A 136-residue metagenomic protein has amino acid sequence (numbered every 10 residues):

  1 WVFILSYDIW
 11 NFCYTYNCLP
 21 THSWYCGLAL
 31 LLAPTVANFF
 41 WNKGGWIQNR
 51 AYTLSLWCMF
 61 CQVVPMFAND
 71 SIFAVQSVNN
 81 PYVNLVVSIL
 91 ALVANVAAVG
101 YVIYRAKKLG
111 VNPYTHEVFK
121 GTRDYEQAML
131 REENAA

Functional and structural regions predicted by a protein language model:
W1-G44: Generic multipass alpha-helical transmembrane bundles of integral membrane proteins
C26-N134: C-terminal transmembrane-bundle signature of multipass membrane proteins, characterized by strong activation on
